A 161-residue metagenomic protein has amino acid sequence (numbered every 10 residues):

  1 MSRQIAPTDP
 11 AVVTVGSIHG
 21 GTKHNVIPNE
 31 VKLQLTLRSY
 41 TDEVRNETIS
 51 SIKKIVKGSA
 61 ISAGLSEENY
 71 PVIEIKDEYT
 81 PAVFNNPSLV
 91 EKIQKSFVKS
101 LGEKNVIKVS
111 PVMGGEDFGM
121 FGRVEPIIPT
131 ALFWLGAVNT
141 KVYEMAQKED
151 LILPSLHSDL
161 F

Functional and structural regions predicted by a protein language model:
M1-F161: Metal-dependent amide/peptide-bond hydrolase catalytic core, centered on the "pita-bread" metallohydrolase fold
